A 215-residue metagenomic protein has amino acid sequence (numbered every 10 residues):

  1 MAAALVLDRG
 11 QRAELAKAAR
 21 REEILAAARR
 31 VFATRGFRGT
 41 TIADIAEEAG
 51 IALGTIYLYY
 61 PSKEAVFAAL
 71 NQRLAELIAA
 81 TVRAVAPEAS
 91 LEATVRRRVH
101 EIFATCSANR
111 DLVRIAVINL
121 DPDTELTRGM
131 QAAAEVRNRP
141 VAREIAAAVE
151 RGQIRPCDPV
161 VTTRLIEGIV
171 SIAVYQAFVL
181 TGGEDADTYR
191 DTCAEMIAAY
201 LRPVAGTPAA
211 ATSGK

Functional and structural regions predicted by a protein language model:
M1-R35, T40-G50, A65-A68: Basic, helix-initiating cap at the start of DNA-binding domains
R20, K63, L70, L74 (+9 more regions): Hydrophobic/aromatic residues within well-ordered alpha-helical segments
A49-Y60: Short hydrophobic/aromatic patch on the recognition helix
A69, R83-D111, T162-I166, R190 (+1 more regions): Hydrophobic alpha-helical connector segments
E76-A79, E125-R151, V160-R164, D191: Amphipathic alpha-helical packing segments from all-alpha helical-bundle domains
A84, H100-S107, I115-D121, E195-L201: Helix-loop "lid/cap" segments that line or gate small-molecule binding pockets
S107-P140, V179, G183: Short secondary-structure transition hinges
R114, I118, T127, V149-E195 (+1 more regions): Hydrophobic/aromatic-rich alpha-helical bundle segments in the mid-to-C-terminal region
